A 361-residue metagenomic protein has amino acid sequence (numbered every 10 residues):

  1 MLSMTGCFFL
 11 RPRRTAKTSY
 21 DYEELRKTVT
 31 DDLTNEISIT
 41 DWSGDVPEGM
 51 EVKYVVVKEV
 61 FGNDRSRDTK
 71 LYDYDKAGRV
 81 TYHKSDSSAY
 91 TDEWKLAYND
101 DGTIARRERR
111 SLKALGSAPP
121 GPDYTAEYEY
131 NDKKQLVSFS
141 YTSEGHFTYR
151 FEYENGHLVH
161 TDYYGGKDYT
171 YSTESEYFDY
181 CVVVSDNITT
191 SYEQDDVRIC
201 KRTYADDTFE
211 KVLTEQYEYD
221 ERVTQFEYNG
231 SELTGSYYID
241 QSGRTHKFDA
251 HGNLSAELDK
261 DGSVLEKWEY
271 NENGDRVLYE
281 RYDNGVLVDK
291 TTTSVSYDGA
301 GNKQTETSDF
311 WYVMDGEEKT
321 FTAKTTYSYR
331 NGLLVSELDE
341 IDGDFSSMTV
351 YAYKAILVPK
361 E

Functional and structural regions predicted by a protein language model:
L10-E361: Buried hydrophobic residues that stabilize the cores of well-folded domains
